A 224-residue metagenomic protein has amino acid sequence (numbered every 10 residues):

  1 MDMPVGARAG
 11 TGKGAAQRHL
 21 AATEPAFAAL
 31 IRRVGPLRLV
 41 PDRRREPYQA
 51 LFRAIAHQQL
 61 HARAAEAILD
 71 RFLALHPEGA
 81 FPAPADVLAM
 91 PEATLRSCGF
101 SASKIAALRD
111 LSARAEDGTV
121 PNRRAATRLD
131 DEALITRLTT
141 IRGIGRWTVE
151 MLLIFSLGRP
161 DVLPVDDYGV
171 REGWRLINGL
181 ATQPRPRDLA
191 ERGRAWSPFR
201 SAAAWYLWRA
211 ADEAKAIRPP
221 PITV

Functional and structural regions predicted by a protein language model:
M1-L39, D131-E132, R146-V224: C-terminal accessory module of base-excision DNA glycosylases/AP lyases that mediates lesion recognition and DNA
G14, A28, L60-R142, S197: Alpha-helical ds-nucleic-acid-binding substructure associated with the helix-hairpin-helix region of base-excision DNA
V40, A64, G79, R123-A126 (+2 more regions): Short, surface-exposed helix-loop/turn micro-motifs enriched in polar/charged residues
P41-Q49, G99-A102, G193-R200: Structural motif
R45, Q49, A62-E66, P84 (+5 more regions): Alpha-helix N-cap/helix-initiation sites
Q49, L88-A89, E150: Acidic/polar active-site rim loop that often engages polyanionic ligands
